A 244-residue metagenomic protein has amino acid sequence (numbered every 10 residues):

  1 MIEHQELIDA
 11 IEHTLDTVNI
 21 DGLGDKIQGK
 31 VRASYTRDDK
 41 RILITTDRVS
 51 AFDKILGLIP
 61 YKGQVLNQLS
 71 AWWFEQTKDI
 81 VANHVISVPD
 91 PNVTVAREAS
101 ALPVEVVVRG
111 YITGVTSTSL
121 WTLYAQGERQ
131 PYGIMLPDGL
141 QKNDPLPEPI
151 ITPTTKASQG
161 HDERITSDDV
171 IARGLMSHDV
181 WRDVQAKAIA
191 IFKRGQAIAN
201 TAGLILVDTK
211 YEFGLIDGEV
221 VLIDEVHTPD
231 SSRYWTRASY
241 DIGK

Functional and structural regions predicted by a protein language model:
I2-A157: Active-site loop/lid in soluble adenylation, ligation, and acyl-transfer enzymes
N19-L23, I198-T201, V221: Intrinsically disordered, low-complexity segments enriched in polar/charged residues with Gly/Pro, especially when
N92, A199-I216: A short glycine-rich, hydrophobically flanked beta-strand micro-motif that places a catalytic Asp/Glu for divalent metal
V95-R97, S117-I205, S232-K244: ATP-dependent phospho-/nucleotidyl transfer catalytic cores
V107, L206-K210, L222: A structural signal for short, well-ordered beta-strand segments and their strand-loop junctions that often border
Y211-K244: Catalytic activation segment of kinase domains across protein kinase-like and atypical kinase folds
